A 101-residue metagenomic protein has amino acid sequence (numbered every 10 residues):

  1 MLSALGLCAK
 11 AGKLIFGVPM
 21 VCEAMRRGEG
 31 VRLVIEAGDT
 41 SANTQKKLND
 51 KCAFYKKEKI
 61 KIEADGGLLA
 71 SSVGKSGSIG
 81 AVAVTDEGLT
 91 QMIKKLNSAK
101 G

Functional and structural regions predicted by a protein language model:
M1-E36: N-terminal first-folded block
G6, R26, A53, G74 (+1 more regions): Signal for well-folded cores of large energy- and translation-related assemblies
P19, D39-T40, A64-G67, E87: Short, ordered loop/turn segments at secondary-structure junctions
E23, A42, K46, S71 (+1 more regions): Alpha-helical elements of the RecA-like P-loop NTPase motor core of helicases
G28-D50, K56-E58: N-terminal positively charged helical leader segments and presequences
L48-I79: Mid-chain, well-packed structural core segment of small domains
A70-G101: C-terminal structural segments of small proteins and small subunits
